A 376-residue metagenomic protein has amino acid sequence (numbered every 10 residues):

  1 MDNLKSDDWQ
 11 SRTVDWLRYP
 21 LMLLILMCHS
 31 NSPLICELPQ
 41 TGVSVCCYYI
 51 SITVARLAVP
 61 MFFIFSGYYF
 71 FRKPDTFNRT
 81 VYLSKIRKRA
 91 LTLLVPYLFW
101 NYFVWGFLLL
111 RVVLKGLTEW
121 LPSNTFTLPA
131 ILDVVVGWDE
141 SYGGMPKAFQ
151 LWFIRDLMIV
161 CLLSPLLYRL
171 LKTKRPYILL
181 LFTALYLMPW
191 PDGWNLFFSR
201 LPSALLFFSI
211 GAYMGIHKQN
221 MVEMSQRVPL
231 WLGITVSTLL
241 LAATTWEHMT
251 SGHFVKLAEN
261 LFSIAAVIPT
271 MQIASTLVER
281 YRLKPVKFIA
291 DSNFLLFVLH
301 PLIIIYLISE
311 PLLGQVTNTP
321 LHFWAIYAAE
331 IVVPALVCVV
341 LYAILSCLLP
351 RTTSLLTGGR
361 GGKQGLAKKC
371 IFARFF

Functional and structural regions predicted by a protein language model:
M1-T183, Q315-F376: Membrane-cytosol interface segments of multi-pass membrane proteins, especially ER/Golgi lipid-handling enzymes
K5, N220-F288, S292-L295, L302-P311 (+1 more regions): Alpha-helical transmembrane segments and terminal signal-anchor/GPI-anchor hydrophobic tails, characterized by long
D7-S11, D75-S84, L166-P176, I216-V228 (+2 more regions): Membrane-interface helix-boundary motifs at transmembrane edges
L24-S30, L181-G193, G233-H248, L302: Aromatic-anchored segments of alpha-helical transmembrane domains
L34-P39, P189-W194, A242-S251, E310-T317: Juxtamembrane "helix-exit" motif on the non-cytosolic side of transmembrane helices
C47-P60, S141-D156, W190-S209, T244-P269 (+1 more regions): Interfacial loop-to-helix transition and helix-capping segments at the boundaries of transmembrane helices
Y69-R72, C161-P165, R169, L205-N220 (+2 more regions): Transmembrane alpha-helices and membrane-interface helical segments of multi-pass integral membrane enzymes
P165-Y168, P176-Q219: Loop-centered beta-sheet repeat module
